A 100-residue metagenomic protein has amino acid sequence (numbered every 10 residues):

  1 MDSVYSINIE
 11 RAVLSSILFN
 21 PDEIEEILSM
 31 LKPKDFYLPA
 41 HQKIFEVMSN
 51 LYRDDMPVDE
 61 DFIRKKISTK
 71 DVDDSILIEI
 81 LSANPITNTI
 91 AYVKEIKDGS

Functional and structural regions predicted by a protein language model:
M1-G99: Noncatalytic partner-interaction/assembly domains of nucleic-acid and motor enzyme complexes, especially the accessory
